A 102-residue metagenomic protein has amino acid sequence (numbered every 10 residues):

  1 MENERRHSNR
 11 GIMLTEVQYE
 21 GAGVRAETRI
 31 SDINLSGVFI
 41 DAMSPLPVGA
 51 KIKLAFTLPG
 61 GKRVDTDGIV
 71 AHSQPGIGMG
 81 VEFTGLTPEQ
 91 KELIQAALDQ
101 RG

Functional and structural regions predicted by a protein language model:
M1-I33, Q95-G102: N-terminal helix initiation/capping motif
S8, D41-L46: Short, surface-exposed secondary-structure edge patches
T15-E20, G49-G61: Short conserved beta-strand and strand-loop elements enriched in small hydrophobics with frequent Asp/Gly
T15-V17, T28, T66-I69, V81: Small-residue-enriched segments and motifs
A22, L35, S73-I77: Short, conserved beta-turn/loop elements at beta-strand boundaries and strand-helix junctions
D32, V70-H72, G85: A residue-level detector for short acidic-glycine micro-motifs
F39-A42, G76-G85: Short, solvent-exposed secondary-structure boundary/capping segments
G49-A50, F56-T57, E92-G102: Extended Gly/Ser/Thr-rich low-complexity repeat segments, especially those forming or decorating extracellular
